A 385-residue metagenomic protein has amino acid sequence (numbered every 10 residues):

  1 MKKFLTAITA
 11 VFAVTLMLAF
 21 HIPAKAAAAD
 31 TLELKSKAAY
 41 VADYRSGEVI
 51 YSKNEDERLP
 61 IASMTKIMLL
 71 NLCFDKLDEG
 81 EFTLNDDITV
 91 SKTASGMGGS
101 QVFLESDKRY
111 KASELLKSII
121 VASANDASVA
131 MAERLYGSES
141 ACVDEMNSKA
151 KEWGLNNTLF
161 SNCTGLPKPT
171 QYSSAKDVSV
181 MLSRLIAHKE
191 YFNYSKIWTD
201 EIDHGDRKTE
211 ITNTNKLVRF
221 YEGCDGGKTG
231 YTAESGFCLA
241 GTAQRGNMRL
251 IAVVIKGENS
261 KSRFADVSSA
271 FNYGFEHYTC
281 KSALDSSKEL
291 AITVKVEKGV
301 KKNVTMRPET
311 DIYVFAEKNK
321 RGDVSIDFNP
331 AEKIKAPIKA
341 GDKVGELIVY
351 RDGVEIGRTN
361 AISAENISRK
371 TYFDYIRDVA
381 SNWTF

Functional and structural regions predicted by a protein language model:
M1-L5, I61, A112, R369-Y372: Structural motif marking the loop-to-transmembrane transition
K2-K25: Sec-dependent N-terminal signal peptides of Gram-positive bacterial secreted proteins and lipoproteins
K3-F4, I67, R245: Hydrophobic alpha-helical segments, especially transmembrane helices and their immediate juxtamembrane helical caps
F12, A24-A26, S286, L290-I292: Intrinsically disordered, low-complexity repeat and linker tracts
T15-L16, E79, S282-D285: Residues in and immediately flanking transmembrane alpha helices
F20-K176, V180-K189, E201: Active-site-adjacent loops and short helices of periplasmic peptidoglycan-processing enzymes
L155-L159, P167-Y172, K176-F385: Domain-terminus/edge residues, biased toward the C-terminal soluble/receptor-binding domains of extracytoplasmic
